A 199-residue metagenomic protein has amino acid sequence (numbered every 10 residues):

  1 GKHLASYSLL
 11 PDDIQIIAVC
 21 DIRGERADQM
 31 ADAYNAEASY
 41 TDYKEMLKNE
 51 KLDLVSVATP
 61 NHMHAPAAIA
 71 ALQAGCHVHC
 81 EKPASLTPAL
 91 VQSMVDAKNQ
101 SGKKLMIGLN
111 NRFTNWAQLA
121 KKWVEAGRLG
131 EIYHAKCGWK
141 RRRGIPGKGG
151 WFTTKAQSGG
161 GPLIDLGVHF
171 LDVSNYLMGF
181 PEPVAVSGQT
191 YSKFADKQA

Functional and structural regions predicted by a protein language model:
G1-Y34: N-terminal Rossmann-like dinucleotide-binding module
I14-A18, A36, D53-V55, G161: Short active-site oxyanion
A36-Y43: Conserved SAM-binding strand-loop segment of SAM-dependent methyltransferases
L54, P60-N61, A65-R112, G127: Beta-strand-loop-alpha-helix segment that lines the small-molecule cofactor/substrate pocket of alpha/beta enzymes
A58-T59, L177: Short, well-ordered coil/turn residues at beta-beta hairpins and beta-strand->alpha-helix junctions within
N111-A199: Predominantly a Rossmann-like dinucleotide-binding segment in NAD(P)-dependent oxidoreductases
